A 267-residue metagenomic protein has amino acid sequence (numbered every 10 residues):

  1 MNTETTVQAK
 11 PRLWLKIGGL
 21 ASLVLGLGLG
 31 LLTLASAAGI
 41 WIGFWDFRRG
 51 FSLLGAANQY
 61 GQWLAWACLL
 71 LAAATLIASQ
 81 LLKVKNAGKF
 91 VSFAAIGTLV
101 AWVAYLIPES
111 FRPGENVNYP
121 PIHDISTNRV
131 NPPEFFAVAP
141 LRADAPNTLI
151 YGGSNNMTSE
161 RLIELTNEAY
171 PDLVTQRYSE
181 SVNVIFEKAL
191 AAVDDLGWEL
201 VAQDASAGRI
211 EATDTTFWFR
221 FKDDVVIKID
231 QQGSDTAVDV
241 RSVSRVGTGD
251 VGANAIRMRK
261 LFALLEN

Functional and structural regions predicted by a protein language model:
M1-A37: Membrane-anchoring hydrophobic segments
L27-Q80: Membrane-embedded alpha-helical segments of integral membrane proteins
K85-P113: Internal/C-terminal transmembrane anchor helices
P108-E187, D194: Membrane-interface segments at or immediately adjacent to transmembrane helices that form the boundary between
L173-E180, S242-G252: Second-shell loop/turn segments in exported
D195-Q203: Short secondary-structure junctions
F219-T248: Beta-strand/loop substructures that line and gate deep hydrophobic ligand-binding cavities in soluble
G247-N267: A conserved amphipathic terminal alpha-helix motif
